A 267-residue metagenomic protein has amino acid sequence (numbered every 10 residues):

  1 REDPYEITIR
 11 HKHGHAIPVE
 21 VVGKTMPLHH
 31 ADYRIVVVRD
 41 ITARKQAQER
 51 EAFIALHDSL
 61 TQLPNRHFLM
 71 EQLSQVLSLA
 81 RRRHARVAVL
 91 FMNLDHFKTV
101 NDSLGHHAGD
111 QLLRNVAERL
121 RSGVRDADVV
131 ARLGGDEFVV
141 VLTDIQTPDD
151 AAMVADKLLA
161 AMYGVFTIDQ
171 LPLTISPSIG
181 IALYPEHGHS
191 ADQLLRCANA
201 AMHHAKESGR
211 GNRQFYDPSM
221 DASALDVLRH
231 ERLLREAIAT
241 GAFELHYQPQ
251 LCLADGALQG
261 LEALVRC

Functional and structural regions predicted by a protein language model:
D3, T8-G14, C252-A254: PAS-family sensory domains
V21-G23, V38, S176: Sensory-domain boundary capping and coupling elements
V21-R34, L171, S190, L258: Short loop/turn elements at sensory-signaling interfaces that couple input to output
V37, L90: Sensory beta-strand/linker motifs that couple input domains to effectors
R39-A52: PAS-associated C-terminal cap
A52-L56, Q62-V89, D95-R125, A131-D156 (+2 more regions): Conserved long alpha-helical elements within nucleotide-processing catalytic cores of c-di-GMP signaling and class III
V130, K157-T167, L171, S178-S208 (+3 more regions): Cyclic nucleotide signaling catalytic output domains
D226-C267: Active-site core of bacterial EAL-family cyclic-dinucleotide phosphodiesterase domains
